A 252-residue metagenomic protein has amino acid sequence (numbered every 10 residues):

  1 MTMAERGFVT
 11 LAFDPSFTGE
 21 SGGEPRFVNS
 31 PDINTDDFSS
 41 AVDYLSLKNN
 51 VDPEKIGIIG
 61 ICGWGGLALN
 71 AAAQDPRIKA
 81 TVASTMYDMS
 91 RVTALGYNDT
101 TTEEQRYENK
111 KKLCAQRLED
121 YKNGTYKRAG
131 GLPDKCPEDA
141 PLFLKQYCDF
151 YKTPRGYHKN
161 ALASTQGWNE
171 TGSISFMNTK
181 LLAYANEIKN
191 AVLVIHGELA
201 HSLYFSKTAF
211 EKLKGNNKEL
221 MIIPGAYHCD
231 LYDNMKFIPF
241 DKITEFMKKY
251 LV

Functional and structural regions predicted by a protein language model:
M1-A12: Short amphipathic alpha-helix adjacent to the substrate-entry channel of hydrolases
L11, F17-N29: Glycine-rich "HGGG/HGxG" loop immediately N-terminal to the catalytic nucleophile of the alpha/beta-hydrolase
V28-N49: Alpha/beta-hydrolase active-site loop
N49-G63, V192: Alpha/beta-hydrolase fold nucleophile elbow
L69-K152: Alpha/beta-hydrolase-fold enzymes
I188, V194-H196: Short beta-strand/loop motif that positions the catalytic acidic residue of the alpha/beta-hydrolase fold
E198-E219: Conserved loop-alpha-helix segment in the C-terminal half of the alpha/beta-hydrolase fold that carries the catalytic
A226-F237: Catalytic histidine-centered segment of alpha/beta-hydrolase-like enzymes
